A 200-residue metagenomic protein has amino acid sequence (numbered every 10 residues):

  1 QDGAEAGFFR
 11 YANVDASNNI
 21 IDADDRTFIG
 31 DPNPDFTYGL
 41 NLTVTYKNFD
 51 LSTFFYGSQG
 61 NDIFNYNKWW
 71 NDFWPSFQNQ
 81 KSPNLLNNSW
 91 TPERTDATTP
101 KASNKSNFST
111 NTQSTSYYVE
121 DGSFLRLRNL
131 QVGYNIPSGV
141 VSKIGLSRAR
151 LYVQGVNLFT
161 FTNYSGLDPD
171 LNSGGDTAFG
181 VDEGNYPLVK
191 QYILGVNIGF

Functional and structural regions predicted by a protein language model:
Q1-D31, S82, V156, N163: Conserved small-residue
G3-A6, S58-R150, Q154-G155: Extracytoplasmic gating/loop element in the C-terminal half of outer-membrane beta-barrel translocons and assembly
F36, K47-F49, S123, G145-A149 (+1 more regions): Outer-envelope beta-barrel architecture signal
G39-N41, N129-G133, I193-G195: Membrane-embedded beta-strand positions in outer-membrane beta-barrel channels/transporters
T45, Y56-S58, Q154-L158, G199: Outer-membrane beta-barrel pore domains and translocons
N48-L51, G139-V140: Repeated loop/turn-to-beta-strand initiation elements of outer-membrane beta-barrel proteins
T53, L151-V153, V196: Membrane-embedded beta-strand positions of outer-membrane beta-barrel proteins
S89, T95-A97, T162-F200: C-terminal beta-signal and terminal closure region of outer-membrane beta-barrel proteins
